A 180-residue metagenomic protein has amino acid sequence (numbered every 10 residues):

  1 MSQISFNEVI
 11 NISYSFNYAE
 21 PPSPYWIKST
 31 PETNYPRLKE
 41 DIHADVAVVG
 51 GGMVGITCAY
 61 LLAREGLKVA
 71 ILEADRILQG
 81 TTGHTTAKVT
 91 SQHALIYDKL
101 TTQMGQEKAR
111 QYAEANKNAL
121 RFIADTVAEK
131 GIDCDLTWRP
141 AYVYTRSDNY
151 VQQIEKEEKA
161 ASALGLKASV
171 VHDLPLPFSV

Functional and structural regions predicted by a protein language model:
M1-V46, R64: Extreme N-terminal leader/targeting segments of oxidoreductases
D41-I71: N-terminal Rossmann-like FAD-binding beta1-loop-alpha1 element of flavoenzymes
T81-G83: Conserved catalytic-core motifs of eukaryotic protein kinase domains, centered on the activation segment
Q92-D173: Dinucleotide-binding Rossmann-like beta1-alpha1 core, especially the glycine-rich loop that anchors the ADP
P175-V180: Short, intrinsically disordered, charge-balanced linker/junction segments flanking boundaries in proteins
